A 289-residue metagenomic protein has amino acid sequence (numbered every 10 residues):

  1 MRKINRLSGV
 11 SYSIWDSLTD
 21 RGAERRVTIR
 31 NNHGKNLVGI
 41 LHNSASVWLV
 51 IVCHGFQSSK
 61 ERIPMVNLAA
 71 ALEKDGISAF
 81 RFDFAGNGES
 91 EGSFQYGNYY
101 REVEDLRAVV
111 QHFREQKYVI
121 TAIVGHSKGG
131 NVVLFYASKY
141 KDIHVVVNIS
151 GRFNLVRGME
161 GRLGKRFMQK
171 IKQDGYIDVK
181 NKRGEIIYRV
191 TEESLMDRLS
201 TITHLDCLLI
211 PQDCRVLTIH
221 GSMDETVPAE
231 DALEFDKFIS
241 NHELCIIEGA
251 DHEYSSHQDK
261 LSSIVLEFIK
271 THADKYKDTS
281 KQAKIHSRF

Functional and structural regions predicted by a protein language model:
R2-A45: N-terminal cap/lid segment of alpha/beta-hydrolase-fold proteins
E61, N87-I120: Catalytic nucleophile-loop/oxyanion-hole region of alpha/beta-hydrolase and closely related hydrolase-like folds
M65, A69-E91: Conserved alpha/beta-hydrolase
K141-E193, C214: Hydrolase active-site cap/lid region
Y188-L209: Active-site nucleophile elbow and catalytic-triad environment of alpha/beta-hydrolase enzymes
I210-D213, T218-H220, D224: Short beta-strand/loop motif that positions the catalytic acidic residue of the alpha/beta-hydrolase fold
E225-D231: Conserved alpha/beta-hydrolase "acid-adjacent" motif
A250-F289: Catalytic active-site module of serine/aspartate enzymes centered on a nucleophile-bearing elbow/loop
